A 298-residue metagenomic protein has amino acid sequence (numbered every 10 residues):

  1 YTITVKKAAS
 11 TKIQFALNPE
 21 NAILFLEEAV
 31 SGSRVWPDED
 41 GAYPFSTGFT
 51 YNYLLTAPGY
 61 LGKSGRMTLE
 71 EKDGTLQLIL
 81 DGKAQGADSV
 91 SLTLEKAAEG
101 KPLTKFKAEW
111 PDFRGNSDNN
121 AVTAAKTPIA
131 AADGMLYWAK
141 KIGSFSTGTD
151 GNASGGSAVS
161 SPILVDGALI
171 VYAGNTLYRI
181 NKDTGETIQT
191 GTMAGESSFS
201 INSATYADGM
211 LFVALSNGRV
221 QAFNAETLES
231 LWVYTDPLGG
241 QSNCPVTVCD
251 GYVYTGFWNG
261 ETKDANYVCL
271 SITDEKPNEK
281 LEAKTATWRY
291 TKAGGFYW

Functional and structural regions predicted by a protein language model:
Y1-K7, P58-V90: Structured interaction patches on ligand/partner-binding surfaces of diverse proteins
T11-P19, L92: A short, amphipathic beta-strand motif
F25-A42: Short, acidic Ser/Thr/Gly-rich low-complexity loop/linker segments typical of extracellular and cell-surface proteins
T47-G59: A short, solvent-exposed beta-strand micro-motif common in secreted/extracellular proteins
K101-K141: Blade/loop signatures of beta-propeller domains
T104-S117, D150-L177, G195-Q221, L238-V268 (+1 more regions): Repeat-blade elements of multi-bladed beta-propeller folds
L136-N152, E186-A194, E229-T235, E279 (+1 more regions): A short beta-strand motif characteristic of beta-propeller blades
N181-G185, N224-L228, S271-E275: Short loop/turn segments that connect beta-strands within beta-propeller blades
